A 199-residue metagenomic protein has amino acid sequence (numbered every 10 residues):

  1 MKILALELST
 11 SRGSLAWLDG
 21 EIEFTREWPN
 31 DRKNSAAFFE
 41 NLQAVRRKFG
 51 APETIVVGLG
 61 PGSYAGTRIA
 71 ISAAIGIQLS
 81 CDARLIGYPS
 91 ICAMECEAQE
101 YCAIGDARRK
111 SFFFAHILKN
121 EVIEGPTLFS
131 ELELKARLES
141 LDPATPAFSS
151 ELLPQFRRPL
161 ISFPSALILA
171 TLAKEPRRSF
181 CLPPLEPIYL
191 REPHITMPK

Functional and structural regions predicted by a protein language model:
M1-I22, D31-A37, R47-K48, I86-K199: Oxyanion-binding and handling regions
F24-R26: Structural signal for short hydrophobic segments within the conserved structured cores of catalytic domains across
F38-F39, I71: Short amphipathic alpha-helical segment that frequently serves as the phosphate-/nucleotide-binding helix
F39-T54: N-terminal small/polar loop signature for handling phosphorylated ligands or for N-terminal nucleophile
A44, I75, L79, E175: Short, well-ordered alpha-helices that flank and scaffold nucleotide-derived cofactor binding pockets
T54-L85: DPxDG-like acidic metal-binding loop motif
